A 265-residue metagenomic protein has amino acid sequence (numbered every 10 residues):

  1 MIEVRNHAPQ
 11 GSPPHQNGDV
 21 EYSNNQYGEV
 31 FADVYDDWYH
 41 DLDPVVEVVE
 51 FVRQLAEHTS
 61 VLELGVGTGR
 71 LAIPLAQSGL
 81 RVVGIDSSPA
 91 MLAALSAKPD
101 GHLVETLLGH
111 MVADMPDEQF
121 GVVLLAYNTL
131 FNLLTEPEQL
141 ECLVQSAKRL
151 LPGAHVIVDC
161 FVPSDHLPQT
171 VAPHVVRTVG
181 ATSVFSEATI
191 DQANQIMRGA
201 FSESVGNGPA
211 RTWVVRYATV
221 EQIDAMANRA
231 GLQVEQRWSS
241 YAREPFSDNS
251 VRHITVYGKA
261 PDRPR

Functional and structural regions predicted by a protein language model:
I2-E57: Conserved class I S-adenosyl-L-methionine
G65-G67: Class I SAM-dependent methyltransferase "Motif I" SAM/SAH-binding loop
G69-A113: Class I SAM-dependent methyltransferase SAM/SAH-binding core
A113-V122: A short acidic, Gly/Pro-enriched loop at the edge of an enzyme's catalytic core that lines a small-molecule cofactor
G121-P137: A short SAM/SAH-binding and catalytic strip from SAM-dependent methyltransferases
L140-P152: A short glycine-rich, Lys/Arg-flanked "PGG" loop and its adjoining helix->strand segment in the class I
I157-M226: SAM-dependent methyltransferase
V220-R265: C-terminal lobe and adjacent flexible extensions of AdoMet/dcAdoMet transferase-like proteins
